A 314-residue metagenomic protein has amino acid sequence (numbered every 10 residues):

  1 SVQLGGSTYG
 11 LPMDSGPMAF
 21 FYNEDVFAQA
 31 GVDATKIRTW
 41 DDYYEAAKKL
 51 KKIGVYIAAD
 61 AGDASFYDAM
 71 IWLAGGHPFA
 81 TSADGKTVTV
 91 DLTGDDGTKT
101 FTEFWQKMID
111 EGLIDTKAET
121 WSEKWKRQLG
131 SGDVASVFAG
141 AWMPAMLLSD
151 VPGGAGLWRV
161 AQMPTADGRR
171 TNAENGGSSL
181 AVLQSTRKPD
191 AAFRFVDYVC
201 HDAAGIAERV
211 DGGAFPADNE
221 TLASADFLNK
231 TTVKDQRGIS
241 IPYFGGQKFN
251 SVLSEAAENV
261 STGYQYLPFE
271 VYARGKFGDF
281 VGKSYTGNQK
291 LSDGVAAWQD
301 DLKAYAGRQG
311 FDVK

Functional and structural regions predicted by a protein language model:
S1-P17, Y44, M70-W72, R159-A161 (+1 more regions): Hinge/lid segment of periplasmic solute-binding proteins
S1-V26, I57, R169-A173, N259-L267: A structural signal for short loop-to-beta-strand junctions that line the ligand-binding cleft of periplasmic/secreted
G5-S7, L73-A74, L147-D167: Ligand-binding "clamshell"
A28, D110, S251-K314: Conserved C-terminal helix/tail region of periplasmic/extracytoplasmic solute-binding proteins
R38-Y44, K117-G130: Short helix-initiation/N-cap motifs at beta->coil->alpha
A47, T87-A118, M163: Glycine-centered hinge/linker elements that transmit conformational signals in sensory and ligand-binding systems
I53-Y56, S131-G140: Alpha-to-beta junction loops
M143-G154, G168-G275, V313: C-terminal lobe and pocket-closing loops of periplasmic/extracytoplasmic Venus-flytrap solute-binding proteins
